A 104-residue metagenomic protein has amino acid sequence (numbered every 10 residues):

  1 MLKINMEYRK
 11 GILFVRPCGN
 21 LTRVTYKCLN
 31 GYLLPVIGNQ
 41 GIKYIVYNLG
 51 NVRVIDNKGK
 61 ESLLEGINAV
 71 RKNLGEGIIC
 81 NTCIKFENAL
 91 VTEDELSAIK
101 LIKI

Functional and structural regions predicted by a protein language model:
M1-R53, E65-I104: STAS-like cytosolic regulatory interaction modules
D56: Zinc-coordinating Cys/His ligand positions in small cysteine/histidine-rich zinc-finger domains
